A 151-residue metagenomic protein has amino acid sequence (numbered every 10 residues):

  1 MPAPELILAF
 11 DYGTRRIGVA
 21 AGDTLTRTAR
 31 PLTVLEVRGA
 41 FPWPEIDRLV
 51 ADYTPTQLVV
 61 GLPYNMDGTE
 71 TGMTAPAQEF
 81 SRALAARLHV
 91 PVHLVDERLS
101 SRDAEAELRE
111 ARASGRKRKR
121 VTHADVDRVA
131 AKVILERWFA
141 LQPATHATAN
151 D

Functional and structural regions predicted by a protein language model:
M1-F10, T14-D151: Phosphate- and other anionic-substrate recognition elements at nucleic-acid/protein interfaces
